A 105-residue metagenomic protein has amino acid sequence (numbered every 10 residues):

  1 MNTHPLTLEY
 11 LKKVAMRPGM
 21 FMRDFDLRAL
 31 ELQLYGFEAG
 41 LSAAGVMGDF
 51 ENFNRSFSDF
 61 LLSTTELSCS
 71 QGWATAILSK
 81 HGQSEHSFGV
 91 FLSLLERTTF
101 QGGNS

Functional and structural regions predicted by a protein language model:
M1-E38: Short terminal alpha-helical segments
N2, K13, S68-S105: Amphipathic alpha-helical binding modules
N2, P18-F25, G45, D49 (+1 more regions): Conserved aromatic-histidine-acidic binding/catalytic patches
N2-P5, R28, G48, N52 (+2 more regions): Alpha-helix boundary/N-cap detector
A15-P18, S58, L62, T75-L78: Amphipathic alpha-helical segments within well-ordered protein domains
P18, F37, L41, S68 (+1 more regions): Short, flexible helical or helix-coil boundary motifs
R23-E66: Amphipathic alpha-helical interaction modules
